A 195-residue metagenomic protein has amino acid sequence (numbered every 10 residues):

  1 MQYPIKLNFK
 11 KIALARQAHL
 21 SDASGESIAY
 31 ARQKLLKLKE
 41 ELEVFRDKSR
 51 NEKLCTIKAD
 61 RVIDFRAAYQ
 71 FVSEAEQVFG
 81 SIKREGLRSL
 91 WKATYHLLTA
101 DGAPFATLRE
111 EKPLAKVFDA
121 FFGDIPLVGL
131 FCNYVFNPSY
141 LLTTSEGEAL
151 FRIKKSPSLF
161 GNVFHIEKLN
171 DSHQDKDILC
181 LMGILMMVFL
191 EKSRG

Functional and structural regions predicted by a protein language model:
M1-G195: Intrinsically disordered, low-complexity proline/glycine-rich segments
